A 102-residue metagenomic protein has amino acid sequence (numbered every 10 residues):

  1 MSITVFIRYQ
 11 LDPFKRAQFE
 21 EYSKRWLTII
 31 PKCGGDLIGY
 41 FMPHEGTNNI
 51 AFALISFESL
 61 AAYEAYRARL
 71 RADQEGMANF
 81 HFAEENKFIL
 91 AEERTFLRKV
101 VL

Functional and structural regions predicted by a protein language model:
M1, V101-L102: Basic/polar N-terminal segments that are highly enriched at the extreme N-terminus, encompassing both cleavable
T4-R8, F19, I30, A51-L54: Short, structured motif recognition centered on aromatic/hydrophobic residues
V5, P13, E64, A91 (+1 more regions): Short alpha-helical segments used as structural interaction elements across diverse proteins
Q10-D12, S56-E58, L97: Solvent-exposed residues in well-ordered beta-strands and their adjoining turns, especially edge/terminal strands
L11-E21: Short, surface-exposed ligand-recognition loops at beta-strand->loop->(often short) alpha-helix junctions that present
E21-I38, S56-E93, L102: An amphipathic, aromatic/His-enriched active-site/gating alpha helix that lines ligand/cofactor pockets
Y40-P43: Short, solvent-exposed loop/turn elements at beta->coil junctions and helix N-caps that rim active or binding pockets
G46-N49: Short acidic/glycine-enriched loop/turn segments that link adjacent beta-strands
